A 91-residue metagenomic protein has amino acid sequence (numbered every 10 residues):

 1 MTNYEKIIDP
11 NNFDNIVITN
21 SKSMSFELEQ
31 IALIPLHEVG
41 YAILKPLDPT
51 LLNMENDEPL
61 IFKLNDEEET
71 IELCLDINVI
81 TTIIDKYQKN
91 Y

Functional and structural regions predicted by a protein language model:
M1-L28, I34: Short, charged/polar N-terminal "headpieces" of proteins
P10, E38, M54-E58: A short, structural micro-pattern
N15, Y41-I43, I61: Conserved hydrophobic/aromatic beta-strand scaffold that supports enzyme active sites
T19, I43-K45, C74: Beta-strand residues in well-ordered beta-sheet regions across diverse protein folds
N20, L28, G40-Y41, I80-T81 (+1 more regions): Broad hydrophobic/π-residue packing in well-ordered secondary structure
E27-Q30, N56-E58: Short, surface-exposed coil-to-beta transition loops
I31-D48: Short, surface-exposed, low-complexity cationic segments
D48-Y91: Short, structured beta-strand-loop surface elements
